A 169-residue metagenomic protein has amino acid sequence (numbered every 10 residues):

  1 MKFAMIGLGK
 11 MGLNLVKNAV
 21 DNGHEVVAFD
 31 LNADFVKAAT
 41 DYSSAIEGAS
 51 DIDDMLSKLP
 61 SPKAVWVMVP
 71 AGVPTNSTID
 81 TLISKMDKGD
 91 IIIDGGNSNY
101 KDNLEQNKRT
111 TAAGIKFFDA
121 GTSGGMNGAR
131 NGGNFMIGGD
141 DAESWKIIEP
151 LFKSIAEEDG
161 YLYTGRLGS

Functional and structural regions predicted by a protein language model:
M1-K63, G89-D90, M126-G128: NAD(P)+-binding Rossmann beta1-loop-alpha1 motif at the extreme N-terminus of oxidoreductases
F3-M5, I92, F117, M136: Short glycine-aspartate micro-motif
G9, L13, F29, A33 (+5 more regions): Electropositive phosphate-/nucleotide-binding environments in soluble metabolic enzymes
K17, D21-E25, D41-S44, S57 (+6 more regions): Generic secondary-structure signature for well-ordered alpha-helical cores
L31, V69, T122: Active-site loop/turn elements of alpha/beta-hydrolase fold enzymes, especially the short glycine-/histidine-rich
D51-F117: Rossmann-fold NAD(P) dinucleotide-binding segment
N76-T78, N99-S169: Rossmann-fold dinucleotide-binding core
